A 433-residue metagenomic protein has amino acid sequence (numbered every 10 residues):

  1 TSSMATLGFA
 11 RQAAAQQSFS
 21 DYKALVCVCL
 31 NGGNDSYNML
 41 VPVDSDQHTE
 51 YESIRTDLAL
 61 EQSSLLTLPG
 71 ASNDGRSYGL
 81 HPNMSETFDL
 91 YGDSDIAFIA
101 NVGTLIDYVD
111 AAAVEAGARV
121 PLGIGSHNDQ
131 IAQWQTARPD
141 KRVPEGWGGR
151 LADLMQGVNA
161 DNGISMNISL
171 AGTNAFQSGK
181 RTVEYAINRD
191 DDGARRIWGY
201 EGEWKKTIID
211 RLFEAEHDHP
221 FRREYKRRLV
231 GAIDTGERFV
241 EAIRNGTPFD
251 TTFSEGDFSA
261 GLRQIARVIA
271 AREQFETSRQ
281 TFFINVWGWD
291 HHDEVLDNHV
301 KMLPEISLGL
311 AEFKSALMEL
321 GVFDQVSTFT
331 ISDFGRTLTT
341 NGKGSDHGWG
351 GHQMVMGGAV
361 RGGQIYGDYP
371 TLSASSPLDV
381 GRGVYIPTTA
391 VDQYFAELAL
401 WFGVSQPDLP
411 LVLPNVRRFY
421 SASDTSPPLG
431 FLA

Functional and structural regions predicted by a protein language model:
T1-E319, T339, Q364-A433: Feature for exported/extracytoplasmic and membrane-associated proteins, marking the mature portion
D95-A97, S327, H352: Proline-centered loop/turn at the N-terminus of a beta-strand
R279-T281, F323, I331, G348-G351 (+1 more regions): Active-site lining segments that contact anionic ligands and/or coordinate catalytic metals
I284-W287, F329-I331, M356: Generic beta-strand/beta-sheet core signal
D293-N298, F334-G350: Short glycine/threonine-rich loop-to-helix capping motif typified by GTGT followed within a few residues by an Asp-Pro
L317-G342: Metal-dependent active-site segment of extracytoplasmic phospho-/sulfohydrolases and closely related
D333, Q353, L398: Hydrophobic, well-ordered secondary-structure elements that form the walls of internal hydrophobic environments
H347-I365: Catalytic or ion-translocation cores adjacent to nucleophile or general acid/base/metal-coordination motifs in diverse
